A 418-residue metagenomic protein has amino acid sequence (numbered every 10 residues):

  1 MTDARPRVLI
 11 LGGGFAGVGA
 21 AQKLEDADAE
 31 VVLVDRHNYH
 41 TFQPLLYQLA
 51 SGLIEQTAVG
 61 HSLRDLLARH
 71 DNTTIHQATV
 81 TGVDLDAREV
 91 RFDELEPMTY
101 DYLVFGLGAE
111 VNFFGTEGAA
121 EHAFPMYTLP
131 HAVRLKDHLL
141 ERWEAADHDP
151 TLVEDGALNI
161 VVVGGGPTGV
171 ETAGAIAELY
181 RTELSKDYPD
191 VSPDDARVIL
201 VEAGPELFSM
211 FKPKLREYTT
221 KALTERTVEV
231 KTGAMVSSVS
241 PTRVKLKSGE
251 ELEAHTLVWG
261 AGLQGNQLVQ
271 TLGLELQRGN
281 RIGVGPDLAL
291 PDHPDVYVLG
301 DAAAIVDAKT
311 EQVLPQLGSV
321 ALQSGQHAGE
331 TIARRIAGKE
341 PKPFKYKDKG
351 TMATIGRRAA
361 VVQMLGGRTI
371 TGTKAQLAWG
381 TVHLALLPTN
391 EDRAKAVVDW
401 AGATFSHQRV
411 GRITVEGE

Functional and structural regions predicted by a protein language model:
M1-P6, T73-V161, V258: FAD-binding core/adjacent interface of flavoenzyme oxidoreductases
M1-T74, T81, P167-F211, V258: Beta1-alpha1 glycine-rich phosphate/pyrophosphate-binding loop at the start of Rossmann-like nucleotide-binding domains
R5, S324-E418: C-terminal, flexible cofactor-proximal segment of oxidoreductases
L11, T99-E110, V236, V244 (+2 more regions): Short hydrophobic core segments
D71-D86, A177-P286, L290-D292, P341: A Rossmann-like FAD-binding core segment of flavoenzymes
E121-P150, T242-K245, E251-Q323: FAD-site-proximal beta/loop scaffold in flavoenzymes
L135-P193: Rossmann-like NAD(P)H-binding beta-loop-alpha module
